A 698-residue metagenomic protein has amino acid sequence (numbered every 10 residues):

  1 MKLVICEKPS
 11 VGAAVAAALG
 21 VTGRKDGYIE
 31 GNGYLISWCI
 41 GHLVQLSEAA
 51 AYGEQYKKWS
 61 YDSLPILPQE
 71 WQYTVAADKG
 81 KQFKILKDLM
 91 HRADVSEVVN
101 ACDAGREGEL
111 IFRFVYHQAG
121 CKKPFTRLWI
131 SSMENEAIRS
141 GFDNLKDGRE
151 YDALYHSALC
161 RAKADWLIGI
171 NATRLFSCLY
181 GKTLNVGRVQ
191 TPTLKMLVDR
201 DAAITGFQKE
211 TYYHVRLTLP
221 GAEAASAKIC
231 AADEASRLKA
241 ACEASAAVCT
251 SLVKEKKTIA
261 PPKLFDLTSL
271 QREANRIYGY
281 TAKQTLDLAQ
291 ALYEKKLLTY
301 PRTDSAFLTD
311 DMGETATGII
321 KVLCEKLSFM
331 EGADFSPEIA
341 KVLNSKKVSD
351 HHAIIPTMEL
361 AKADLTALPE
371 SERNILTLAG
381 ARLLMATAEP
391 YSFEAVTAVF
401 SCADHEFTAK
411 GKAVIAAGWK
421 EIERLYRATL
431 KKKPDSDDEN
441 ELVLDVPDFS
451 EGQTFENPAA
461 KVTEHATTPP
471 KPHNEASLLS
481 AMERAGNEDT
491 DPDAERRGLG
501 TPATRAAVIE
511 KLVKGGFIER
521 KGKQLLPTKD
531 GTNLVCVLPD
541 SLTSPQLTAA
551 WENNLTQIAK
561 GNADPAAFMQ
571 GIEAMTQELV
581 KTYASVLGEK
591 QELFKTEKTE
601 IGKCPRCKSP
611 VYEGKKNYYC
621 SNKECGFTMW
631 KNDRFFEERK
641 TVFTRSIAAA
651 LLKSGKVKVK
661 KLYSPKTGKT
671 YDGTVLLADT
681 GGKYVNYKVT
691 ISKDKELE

Functional and structural regions predicted by a protein language model:
M1-A162, W166, P469: Intrinsically disordered, low-complexity regulatory segments
M1-L3, A101-A104, G181-T183, K254-K263 (+3 more regions): Conserved short loop/turn motifs at secondary-structure junctions
K2-L3, K79, M90, T173 (+3 more regions): Basic, low-complexity terminal or inter-domain segments flanking catalytic cores
P9-A16, G33-I36, I40, A76-K87 (+19 more regions): Amphipathic alpha-helical transducer elements in NTP-driven molecular machines
E30-N32, T218-A222, S401-H405, T667: Short strand-coil-strand connectors
A137-L217, K254-T258: C-terminal or mid-to-C-terminal helical accessory/interaction module adjacent to the motor/catalytic core
A232-F265, Q271: Metal- or metallocofactor-binding catalytic centers and their adjacent structured scaffolds across diverse enzyme
